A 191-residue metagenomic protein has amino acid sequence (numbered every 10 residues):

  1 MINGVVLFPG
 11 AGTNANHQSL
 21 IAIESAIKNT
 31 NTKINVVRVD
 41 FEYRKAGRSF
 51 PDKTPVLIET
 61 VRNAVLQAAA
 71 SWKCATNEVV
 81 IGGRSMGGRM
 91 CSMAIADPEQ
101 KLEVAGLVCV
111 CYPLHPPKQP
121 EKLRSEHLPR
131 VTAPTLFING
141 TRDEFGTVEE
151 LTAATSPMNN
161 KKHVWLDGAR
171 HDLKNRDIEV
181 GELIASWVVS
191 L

Functional and structural regions predicted by a protein language model:
I2-E78, R89, M93: Serine-hydrolase catalytic machinery in alpha/beta-hydrolase-like enzymes
T13, T141-G146, H171-D172: Acidic catalytic loop of the alpha/beta-hydrolase fold
L20, R124, A133, T147-A154: Short alpha-helix in the alpha/beta-hydrolase fold that links the catalytic acid
I34-V37, P157-D172: Catalytic histidine neighborhood in serine/cysteine hydrolases with alpha/beta-hydrolase-type architecture
V61-A133: Primarily recognizes the serine-hydrolase "nucleophile elbow" in alpha/beta-hydrolase and SGNH/GDSL folds
R130-T132, F137-N139, D143: Short beta-strand/loop motif that positions the catalytic acidic residue of the alpha/beta-hydrolase fold
T141-K161: Conserved loop-alpha-helix segment in the C-terminal half of the alpha/beta-hydrolase fold that carries the catalytic
A169-G181: Catalytic histidine-centered segment of alpha/beta-hydrolase-like enzymes
